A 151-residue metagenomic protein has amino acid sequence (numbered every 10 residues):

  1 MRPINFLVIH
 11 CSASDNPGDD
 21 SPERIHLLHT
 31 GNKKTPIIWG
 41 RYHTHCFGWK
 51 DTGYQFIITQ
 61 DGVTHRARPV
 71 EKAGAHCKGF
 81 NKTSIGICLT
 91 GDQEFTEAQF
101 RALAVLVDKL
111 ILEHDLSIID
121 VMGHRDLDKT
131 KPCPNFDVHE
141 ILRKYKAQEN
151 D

Functional and structural regions predicted by a protein language model:
M1, F47-W49, C77-G79: Short, conserved, surface-exposed binding loops centered on an aromatic residue
M1-S12, N16-D19, E23-H26, T30 (+3 more regions): Basic/polar, cationic surfaces and motifs that engage anionic cell-wall and phosphate/carboxylate ligands
K34-Y54, D115-H124: Surface-exposed patches in mature extracellular/periplasmic domains of secreted proteins
K72-A73: A short acidic/small-residue loop/turn micro-motif
